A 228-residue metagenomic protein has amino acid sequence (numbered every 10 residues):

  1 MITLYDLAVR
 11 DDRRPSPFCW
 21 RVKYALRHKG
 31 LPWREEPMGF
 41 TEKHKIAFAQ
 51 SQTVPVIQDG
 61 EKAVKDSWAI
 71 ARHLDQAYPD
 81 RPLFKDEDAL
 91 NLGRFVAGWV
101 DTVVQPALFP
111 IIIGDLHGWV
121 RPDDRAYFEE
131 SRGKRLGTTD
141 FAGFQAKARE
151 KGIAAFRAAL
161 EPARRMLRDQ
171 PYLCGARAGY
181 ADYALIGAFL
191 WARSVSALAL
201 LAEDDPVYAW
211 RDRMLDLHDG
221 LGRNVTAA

Functional and structural regions predicted by a protein language model:
M1-Y127: GST-like domain detector, emphasizing the conserved glutathione-binding G-site in the N-terminal thioredoxin-like
T102-A209: GST-like fold's C-terminal all-alpha helical module
L198, D212-A228: Alpha-helical oligomerization segments
